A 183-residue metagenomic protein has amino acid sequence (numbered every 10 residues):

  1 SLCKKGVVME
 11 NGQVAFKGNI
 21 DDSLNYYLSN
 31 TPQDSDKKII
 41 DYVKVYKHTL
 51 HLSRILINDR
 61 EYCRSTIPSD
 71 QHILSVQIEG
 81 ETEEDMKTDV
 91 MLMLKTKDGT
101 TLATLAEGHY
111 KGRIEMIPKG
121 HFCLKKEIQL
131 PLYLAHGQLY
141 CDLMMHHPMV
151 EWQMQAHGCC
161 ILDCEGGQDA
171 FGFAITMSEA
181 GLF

Functional and structural regions predicted by a protein language model:
S1-F183: Localized sequence-composition bias
